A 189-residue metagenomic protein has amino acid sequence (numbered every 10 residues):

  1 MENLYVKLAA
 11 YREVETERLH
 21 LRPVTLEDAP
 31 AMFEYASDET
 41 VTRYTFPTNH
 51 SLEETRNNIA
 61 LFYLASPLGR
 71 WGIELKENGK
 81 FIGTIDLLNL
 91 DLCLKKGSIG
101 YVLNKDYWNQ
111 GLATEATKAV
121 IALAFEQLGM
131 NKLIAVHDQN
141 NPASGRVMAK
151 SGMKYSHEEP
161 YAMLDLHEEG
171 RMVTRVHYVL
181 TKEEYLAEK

Functional and structural regions predicted by a protein language model:
M1-E39, R43, R70, E74-K189: Acyl-donor (CoA/ACP) binding surface of acyl/acetyltransferases
T40-L61: Conserved GNAT-fold acetyl-CoA-binding loop/helix
S51-E54, Y63-A65, K76, V102-N104: Juxtamembrane/interface motifs at transmembrane-helix termini
A60-G72: A short helix-loop-beta-strand connector motif used in the catalytic cores of GNAT acetyltransferases and, in some
